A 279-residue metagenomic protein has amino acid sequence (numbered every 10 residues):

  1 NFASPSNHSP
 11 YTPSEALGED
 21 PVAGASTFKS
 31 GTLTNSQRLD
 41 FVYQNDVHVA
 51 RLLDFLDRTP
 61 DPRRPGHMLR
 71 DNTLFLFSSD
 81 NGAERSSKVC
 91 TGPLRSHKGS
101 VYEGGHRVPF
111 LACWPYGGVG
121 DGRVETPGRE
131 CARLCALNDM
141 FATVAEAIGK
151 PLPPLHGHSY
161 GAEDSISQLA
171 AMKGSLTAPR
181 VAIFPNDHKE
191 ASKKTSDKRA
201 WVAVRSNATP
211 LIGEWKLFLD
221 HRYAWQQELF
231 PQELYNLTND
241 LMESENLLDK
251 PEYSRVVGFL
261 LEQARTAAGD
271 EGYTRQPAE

Functional and structural regions predicted by a protein language model:
N1-A3, V42-N45, V49-L52, L74-S79 (+4 more regions): Beta-strand elements within well-structured catalytic alpha/beta cores of enzymes that handle phosphate/sulfate esters
N1-R38, E84, T91-G92: Active-site His/acidic residue clusters
P10-T12, V47, F55-R123: Histidine-centered active-site microenvironments of extracellular/periplasmic hydrolases and transferases
P21-T73: A long, amphipathic alpha-helix that forms part of the scaffold/cap immediately adjacent to metal-dependent active
S30-Q37, F77, V89-R95, W114-R129 (+2 more regions): Flexible glycine/proline-enriched surface loops and loop-helix/loop-strand junctions
S36, Y43-R51, G105, C135-A142 (+4 more regions): A structural signal for well-ordered alpha-helical segments within the folded catalytic domains of diverse enzymes
A83-E103, T126-R129, R133, N138-L237 (+1 more regions): C-terminal cap/loop subdomain of S1 sulfatases and analogous C-terminal strand-loop tails that border
E228-Q232, L237-E279: Long, internal low-complexity/basic segments
